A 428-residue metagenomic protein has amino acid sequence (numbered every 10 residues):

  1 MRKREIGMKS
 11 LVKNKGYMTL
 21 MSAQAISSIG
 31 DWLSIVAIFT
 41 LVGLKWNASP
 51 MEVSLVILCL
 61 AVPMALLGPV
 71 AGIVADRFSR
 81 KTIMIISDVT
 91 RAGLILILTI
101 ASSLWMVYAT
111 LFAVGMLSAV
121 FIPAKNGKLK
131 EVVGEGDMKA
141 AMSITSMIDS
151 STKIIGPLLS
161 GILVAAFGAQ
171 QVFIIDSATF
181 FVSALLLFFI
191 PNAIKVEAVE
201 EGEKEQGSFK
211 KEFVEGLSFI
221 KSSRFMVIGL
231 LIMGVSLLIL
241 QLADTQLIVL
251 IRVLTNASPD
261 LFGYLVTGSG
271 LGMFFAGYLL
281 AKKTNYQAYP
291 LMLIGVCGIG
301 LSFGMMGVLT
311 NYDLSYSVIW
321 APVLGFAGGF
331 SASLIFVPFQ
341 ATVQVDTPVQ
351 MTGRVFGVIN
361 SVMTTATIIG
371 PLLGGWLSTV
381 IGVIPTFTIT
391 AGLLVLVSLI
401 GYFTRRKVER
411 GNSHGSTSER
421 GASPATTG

Functional and structural regions predicted by a protein language model:
R2-Y17, A193-L230: Juxtamembrane intracellular "pre-TM" segments in multi-pass secondary transporters
M18-V36, I57-A75, S79-L94, M106-A165 (+8 more regions): Substrate-agnostic recognition of the 12-TM MFS/MFS-like secondary transporter fold
S34, N47-S54, S143, P259-V266 (+1 more regions): Small-residue hotspots at the loop-to-helix junctions and early N-terminal turns of transmembrane alpha-helices
V36-P50, T245-D260: Short amphipathic helix-loop junctions that connect adjacent transmembrane helices in Major Facilitator Superfamily/SLC
V42, V74-A75, L163-F167, I251 (+2 more regions): Interfacial helix-cap and linker-helix signal at transmembrane-aqueous boundaries of multi-pass secondary transporters
N47, S79, A101-S102, L309-N311: Helix-breaking motifs and short loop linkers at transmembrane-helix boundaries and internal kinks in secondary membrane
A65-P69, K81-I83, S87, R91 (+2 more regions): C-terminal transmembrane bundle of multi-pass solute transporters/carriers
G127, E131, A169, F173-E203 (+1 more regions): Helix-loop junctions on the cytosolic side of multi-pass membrane transporters, especially the intracellular loop
